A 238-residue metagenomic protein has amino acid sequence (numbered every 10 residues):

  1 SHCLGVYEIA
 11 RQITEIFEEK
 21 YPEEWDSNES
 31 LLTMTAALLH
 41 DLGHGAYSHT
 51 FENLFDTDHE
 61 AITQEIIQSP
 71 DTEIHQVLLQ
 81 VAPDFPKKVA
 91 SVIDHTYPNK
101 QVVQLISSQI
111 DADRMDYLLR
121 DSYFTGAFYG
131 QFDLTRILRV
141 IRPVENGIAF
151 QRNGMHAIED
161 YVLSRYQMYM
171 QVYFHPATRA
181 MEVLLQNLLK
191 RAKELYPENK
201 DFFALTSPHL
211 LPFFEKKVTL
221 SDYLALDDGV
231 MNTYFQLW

Functional and structural regions predicted by a protein language model:
S1-L32, A46-T50, L54-W238: Histidine-centered, transition-metal-coordinating active-site segments
L32, A37-L38: Elongated alpha-helical scaffolds
L39, G43-H44: Short active-site segment of divalent metal-dependent hydrolases/proteases that encodes the spacing between
